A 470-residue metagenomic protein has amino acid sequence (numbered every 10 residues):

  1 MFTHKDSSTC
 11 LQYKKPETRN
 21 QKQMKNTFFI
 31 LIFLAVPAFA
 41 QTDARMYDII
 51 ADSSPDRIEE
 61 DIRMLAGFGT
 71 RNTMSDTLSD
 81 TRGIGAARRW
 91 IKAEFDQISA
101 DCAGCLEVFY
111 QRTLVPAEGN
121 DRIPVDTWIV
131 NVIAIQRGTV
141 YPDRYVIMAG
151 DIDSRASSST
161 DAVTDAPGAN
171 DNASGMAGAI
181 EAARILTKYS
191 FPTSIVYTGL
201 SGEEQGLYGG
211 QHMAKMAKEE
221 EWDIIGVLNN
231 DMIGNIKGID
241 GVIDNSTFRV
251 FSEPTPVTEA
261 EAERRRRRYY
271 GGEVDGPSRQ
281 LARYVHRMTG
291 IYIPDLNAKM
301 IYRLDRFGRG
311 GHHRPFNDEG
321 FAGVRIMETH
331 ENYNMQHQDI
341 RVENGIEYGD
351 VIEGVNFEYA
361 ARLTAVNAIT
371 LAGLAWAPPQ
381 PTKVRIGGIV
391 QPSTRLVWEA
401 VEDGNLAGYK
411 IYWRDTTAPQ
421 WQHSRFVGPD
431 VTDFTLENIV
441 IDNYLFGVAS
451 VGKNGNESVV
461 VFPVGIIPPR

Functional and structural regions predicted by a protein language model:
Q41-G83, M335, V342-E347: N-terminal capping segment at the start of a domain
E60-Q136: A non-catalytic alpha/beta surface segment that caps or lines the substrate-entry region of metallo-dependent hydrolase
A66, I233-E253, M300-W376: Active-site-adjacent mobile loop/cap segments within catalytic or ligand-binding domains
A134, M148-A149, D153-S154, S159-L207 (+1 more regions): Alpha-helical metal-binding/catalytic segments enriched in His/Glu/Asp
L200-G311, E319: Metal-dependent peptidase/peptidase-like ectodomains
P392-N405: Conserved aromatic anchor
L436-E457: Beta-strand-rich modules
K453-R470: Extracellular fibronectin type III
